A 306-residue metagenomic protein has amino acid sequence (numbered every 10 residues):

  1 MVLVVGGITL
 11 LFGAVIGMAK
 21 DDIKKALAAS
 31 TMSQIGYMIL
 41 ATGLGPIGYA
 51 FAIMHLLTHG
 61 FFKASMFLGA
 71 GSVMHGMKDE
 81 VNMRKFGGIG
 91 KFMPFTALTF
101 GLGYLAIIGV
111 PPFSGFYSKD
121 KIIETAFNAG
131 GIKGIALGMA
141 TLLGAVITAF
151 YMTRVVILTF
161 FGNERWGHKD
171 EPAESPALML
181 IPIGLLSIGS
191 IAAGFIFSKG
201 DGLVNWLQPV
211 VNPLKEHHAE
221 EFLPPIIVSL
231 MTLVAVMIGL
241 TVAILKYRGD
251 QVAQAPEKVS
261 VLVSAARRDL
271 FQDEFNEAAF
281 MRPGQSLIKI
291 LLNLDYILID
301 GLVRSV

Functional and structural regions predicted by a protein language model:
M1-S175, S187-G189, F195: Hydrophobic transmembrane alpha-helices and their helix-loop junctions in integral membrane proteins
G87, L178-M179, D300-R304: An alpha-helix initiation/capping motif
V110-P112, A193-G200, I244-R248: Membrane-interface helix-loop junctions at the exits of transmembrane helices
L137-A145, H218-G239: Hydrophobic alpha-helical transmembrane segments
I147-G162, T232-A253: Transmembrane alpha-helical segments in integral membrane proteins
L158-G162, K169-E174, L178, L185 (+2 more regions): Composition- and surface-driven signal marking solvent-exposed, interaction-prone regions in large proteins
P176-G184, I188-A193, S229-M231, F280 (+1 more regions): Membrane-embedded alpha-helical bundles of multi-pass integral membrane proteins
G200-M231, L245-V306: Aromatic-capped, Gly/Pro-kinked transmembrane alpha-helices
